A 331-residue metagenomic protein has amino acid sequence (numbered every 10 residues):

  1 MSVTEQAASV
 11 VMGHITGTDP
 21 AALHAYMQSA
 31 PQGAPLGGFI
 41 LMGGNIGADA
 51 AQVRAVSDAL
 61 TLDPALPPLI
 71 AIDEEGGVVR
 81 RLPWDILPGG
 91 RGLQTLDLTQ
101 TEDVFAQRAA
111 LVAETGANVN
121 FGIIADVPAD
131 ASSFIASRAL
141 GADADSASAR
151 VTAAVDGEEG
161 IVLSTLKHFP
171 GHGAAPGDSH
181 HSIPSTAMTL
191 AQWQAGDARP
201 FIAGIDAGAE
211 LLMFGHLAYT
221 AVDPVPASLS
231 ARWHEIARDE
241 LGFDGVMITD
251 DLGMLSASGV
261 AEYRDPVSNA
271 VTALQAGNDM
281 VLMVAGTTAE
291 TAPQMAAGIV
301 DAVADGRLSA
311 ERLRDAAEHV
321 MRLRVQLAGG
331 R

Functional and structural regions predicted by a protein language model:
M1-I70, G77-R81, N278: N-terminal hydrophobic targeting/anchoring segments and the immediately downstream early-domain regions of hydrolases
S2, A22, G47-T61, D145 (+1 more regions): Second-shell residues forming the walls of enzyme active-site clefts
A8-I15, G37-L41, P68-E74, V119-I123 (+5 more regions): Hydrophobic faces of well-ordered beta-strands that scaffold small-molecule active sites in alpha/beta enzyme cores
T61-I86, T101-D126, A147-G171: Glycine-rich, aromatic-flanked loop segments that form ligand/cofactor-binding clefts across common enzyme folds
L87-L98, G141: A charged helix-plus-loop insertion that forms the helical arch/lid used to bind and gate nucleic-acid substrates
L98-T101, A131-V151: Active-site cleft segment of glycoside hydrolase catalytic domains centered on the general acid/base Glu
N118-A139, H168-A187: Short glycine/serine-rich loop/turn segments
D301, D305-R331: Mid-to-C-terminal alpha-helical segments outside catalytic/metal-binding sites
